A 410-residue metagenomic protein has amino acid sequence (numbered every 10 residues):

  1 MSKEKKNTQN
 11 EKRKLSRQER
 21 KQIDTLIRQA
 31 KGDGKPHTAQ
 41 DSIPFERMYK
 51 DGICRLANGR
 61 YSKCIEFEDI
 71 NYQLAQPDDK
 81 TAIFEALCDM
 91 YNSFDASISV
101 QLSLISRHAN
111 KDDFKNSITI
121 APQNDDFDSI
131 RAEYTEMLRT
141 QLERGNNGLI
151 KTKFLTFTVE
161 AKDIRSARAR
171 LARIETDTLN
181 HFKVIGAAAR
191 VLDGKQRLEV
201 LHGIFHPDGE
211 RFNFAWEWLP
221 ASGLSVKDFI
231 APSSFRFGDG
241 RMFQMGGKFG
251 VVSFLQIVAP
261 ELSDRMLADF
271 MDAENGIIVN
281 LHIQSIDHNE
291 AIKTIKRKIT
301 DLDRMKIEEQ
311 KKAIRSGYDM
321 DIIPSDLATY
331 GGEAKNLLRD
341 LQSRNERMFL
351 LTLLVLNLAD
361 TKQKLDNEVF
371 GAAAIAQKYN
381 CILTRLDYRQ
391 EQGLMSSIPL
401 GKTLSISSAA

Functional and structural regions predicted by a protein language model:
S2-A410: Extended, folded cores of ATP/NTP-driven motor/assembly subunits in large transport and secretion machines
